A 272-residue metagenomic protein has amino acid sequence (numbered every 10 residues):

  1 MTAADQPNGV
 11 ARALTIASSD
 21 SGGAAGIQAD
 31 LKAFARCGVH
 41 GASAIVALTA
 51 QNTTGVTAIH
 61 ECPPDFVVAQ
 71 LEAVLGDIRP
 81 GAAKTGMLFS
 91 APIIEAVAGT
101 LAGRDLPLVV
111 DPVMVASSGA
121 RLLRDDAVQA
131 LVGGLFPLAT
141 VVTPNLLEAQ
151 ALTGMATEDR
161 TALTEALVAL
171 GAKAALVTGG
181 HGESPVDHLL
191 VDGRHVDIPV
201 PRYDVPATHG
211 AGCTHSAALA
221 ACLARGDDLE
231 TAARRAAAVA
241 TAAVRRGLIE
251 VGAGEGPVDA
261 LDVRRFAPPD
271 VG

Functional and structural regions predicted by a protein language model:
T2-G9, G26, E183-I198: Acidic-glycine-rich active-site phosphate/pyrophosphate-binding loop
T2-T15, I27, L31-S117, L261-R264 (+1 more regions): Conserved N-terminal subdomain of the carbohydrate kinase-like
N8, C37-A42, H195-V196, C222-A236: Phosphate-handling active-site elements
V10, A58-E61, T231-G272: Charged C-terminal helix
I16-G22, V196-H209: Short pre-catalytic strand/loop immediately N-terminal to key active-site residues, enriched for Gly-Thr
S21-A25, L31, R36-C37, N52-F66 (+4 more regions): Active-site-adjacent loop and "lid" segments of alpha/beta metabolic enzymes
A33, Q150-A151, V205-L229, A233: Short, small-residue alpha-helix embedded
D125-H195, E230: Conserved phosphate/ATP/ADP-binding segment of small-molecule kinases
